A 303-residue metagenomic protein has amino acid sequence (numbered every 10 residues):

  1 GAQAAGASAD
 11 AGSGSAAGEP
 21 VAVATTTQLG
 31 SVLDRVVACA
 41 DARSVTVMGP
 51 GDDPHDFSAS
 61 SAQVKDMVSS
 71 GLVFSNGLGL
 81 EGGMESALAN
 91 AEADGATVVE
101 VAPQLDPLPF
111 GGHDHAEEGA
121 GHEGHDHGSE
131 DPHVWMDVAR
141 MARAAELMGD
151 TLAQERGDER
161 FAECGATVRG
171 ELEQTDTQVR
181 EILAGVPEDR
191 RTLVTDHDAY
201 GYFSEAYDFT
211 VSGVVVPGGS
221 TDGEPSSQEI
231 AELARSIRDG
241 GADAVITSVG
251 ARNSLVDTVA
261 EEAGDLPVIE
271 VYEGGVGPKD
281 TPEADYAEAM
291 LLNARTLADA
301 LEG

Functional and structural regions predicted by a protein language model:
G1-G303: Extracytoplasmic metal-acquisition and chelation regions
